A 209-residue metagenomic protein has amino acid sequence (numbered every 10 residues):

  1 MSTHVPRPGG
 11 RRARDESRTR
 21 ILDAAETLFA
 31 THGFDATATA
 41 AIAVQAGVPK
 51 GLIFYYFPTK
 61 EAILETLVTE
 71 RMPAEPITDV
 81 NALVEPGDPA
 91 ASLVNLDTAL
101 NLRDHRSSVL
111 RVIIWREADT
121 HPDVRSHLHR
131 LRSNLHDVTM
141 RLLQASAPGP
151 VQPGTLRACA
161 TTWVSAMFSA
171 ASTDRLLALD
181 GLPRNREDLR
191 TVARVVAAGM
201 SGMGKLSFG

Functional and structural regions predicted by a protein language model:
M1-E16, L176, G204-G209: N-terminal intrinsically disordered/low-complexity leader segments
R14, L22, V68, R125-H136: Amphipathic, non-transmembrane alpha-helical scaffold segments
R20, A24-A62, T66-L67: Helix-turn-helix
D23, A90-R116, S133, R157 (+2 more regions): Amphipathic alpha-helical segments that line or abut small-molecule/effector binding pockets and mediate allosteric
K60, R71, S107, L128-L135 (+2 more regions): Hydrophobic/aromatic residues within well-ordered alpha-helical segments
L67-L96: Amphipathic alpha-helical linker/stalk segments
D104-H129, S172-L177: Amphipathic alpha-helical segments used for helix-helix packing
R125-H129, A145-V195, M203-G209: Hydrophobic/aromatic-rich alpha-helical bundle segments in the mid-to-C-terminal region
